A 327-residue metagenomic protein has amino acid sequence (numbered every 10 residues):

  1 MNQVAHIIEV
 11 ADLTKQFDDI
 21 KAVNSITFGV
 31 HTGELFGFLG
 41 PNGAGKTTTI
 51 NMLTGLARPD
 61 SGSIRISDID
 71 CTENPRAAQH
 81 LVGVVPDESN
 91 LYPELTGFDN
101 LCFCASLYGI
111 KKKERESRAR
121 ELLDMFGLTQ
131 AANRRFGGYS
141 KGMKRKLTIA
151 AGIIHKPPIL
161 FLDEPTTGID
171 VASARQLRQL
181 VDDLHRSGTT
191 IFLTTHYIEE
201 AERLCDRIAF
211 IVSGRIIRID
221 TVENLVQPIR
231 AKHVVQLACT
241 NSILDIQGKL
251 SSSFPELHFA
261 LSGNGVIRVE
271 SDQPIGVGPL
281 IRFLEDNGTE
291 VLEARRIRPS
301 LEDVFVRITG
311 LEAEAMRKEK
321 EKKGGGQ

Functional and structural regions predicted by a protein language model:
M1-Q3: Pre-NBD coupling/linker segments of ABC/ABC-like ATPases
A5-V10, K15-R218: ABC transporter nucleotide-binding domains
A22, E200, S242-I246, G276 (+1 more regions): Short phosphate-engaging motifs
I69-T72, I216, T240, P274 (+1 more regions): Short, surface-exposed acidic/glycine-rich loop or hinge patches that mediate macromolecular interfaces
A131, K141, A238, S242 (+2 more regions): Structured loop/turn residues at secondary-structure junctions
R178-S271: ABC transporter nucleotide-binding domain
D272-Q327: C-terminal coupling/interaction segments
